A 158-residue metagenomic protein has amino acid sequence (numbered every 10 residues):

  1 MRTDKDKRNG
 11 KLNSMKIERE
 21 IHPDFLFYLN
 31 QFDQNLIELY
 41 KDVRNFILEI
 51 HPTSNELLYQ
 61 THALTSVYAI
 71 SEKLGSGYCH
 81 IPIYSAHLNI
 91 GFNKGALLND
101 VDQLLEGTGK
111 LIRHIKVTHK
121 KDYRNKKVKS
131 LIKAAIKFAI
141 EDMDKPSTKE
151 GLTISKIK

Functional and structural regions predicted by a protein language model:
M1-K158: Charge-dense, helix-prone N-terminal extensions
